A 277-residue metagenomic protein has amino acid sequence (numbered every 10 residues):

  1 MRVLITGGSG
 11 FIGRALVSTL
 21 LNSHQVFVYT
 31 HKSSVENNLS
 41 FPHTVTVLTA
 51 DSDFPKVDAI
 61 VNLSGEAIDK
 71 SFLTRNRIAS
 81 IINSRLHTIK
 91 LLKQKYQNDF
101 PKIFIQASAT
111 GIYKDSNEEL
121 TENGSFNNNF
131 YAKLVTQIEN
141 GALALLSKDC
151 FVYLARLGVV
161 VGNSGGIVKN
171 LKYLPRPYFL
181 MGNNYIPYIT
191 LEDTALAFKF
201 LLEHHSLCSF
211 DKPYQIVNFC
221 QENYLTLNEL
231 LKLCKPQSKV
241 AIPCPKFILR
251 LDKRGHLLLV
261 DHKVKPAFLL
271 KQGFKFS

Functional and structural regions predicted by a protein language model:
R2, H204-D252: Mid/C-terminal beta-alpha module of Rossmann-like enzyme folds, strongest in SDR-family dehydrogenases/epimerases
V3-N22: N-terminal Rossmann NAD(P)H-binding glycine-rich loop of SDR-like oxidoreductase domains
V35, S40-H87, L91: NAD(P)H-binding glycine-rich loop region in Rossmannoid oxidoreductase-like domains and their noncatalytic homologs
I89-N129: Conserved Rossmann-fold NAD(P)-dependent oxidoreductase catalytic core, especially the SDR/UDP-sugar
N140-N163: Conserved beta-loop-beta element that borders a ligand/cofactor-binding pocket
N170-D193: A conserved pocket-lining segment of Rossmann-fold NAD(P)-dependent short-chain dehydrogenase/reductase
K239-V240, H256-S277: C-terminal amphipathic/interface module of NAD(P)-dependent oxidoreductases and related NAD-binding regulators
